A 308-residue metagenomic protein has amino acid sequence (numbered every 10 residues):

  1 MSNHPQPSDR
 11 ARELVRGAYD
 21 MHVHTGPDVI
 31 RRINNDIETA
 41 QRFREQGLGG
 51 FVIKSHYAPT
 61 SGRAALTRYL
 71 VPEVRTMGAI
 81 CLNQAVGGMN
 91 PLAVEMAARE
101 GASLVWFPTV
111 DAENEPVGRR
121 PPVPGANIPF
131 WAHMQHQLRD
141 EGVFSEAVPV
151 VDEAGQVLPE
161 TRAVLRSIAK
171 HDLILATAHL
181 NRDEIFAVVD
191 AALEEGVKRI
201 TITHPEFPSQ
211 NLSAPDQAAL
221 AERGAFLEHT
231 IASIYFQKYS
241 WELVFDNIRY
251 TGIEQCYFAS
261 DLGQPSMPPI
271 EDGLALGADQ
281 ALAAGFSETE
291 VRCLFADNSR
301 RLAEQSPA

Functional and structural regions predicted by a protein language model:
M1-V74: An N-terminally biased module of ancient metal coordination in phosphate/nucleic-acid-related enzymes
S2-G17, S61, V71-L92, L104-V117: Metal-cofactor-binding active-site regions of metalloenzymes
R12, A64-E73, E95-G101, R166-I168 (+3 more regions): Acidic (Asp/Glu)-rich catalytic clusters
H24-I30, K54-Y57, T76, L82-V86 (+4 more regions): Active-site core of metal-dependent hydrolases
V29-I33, S61-R63, F186-A191, N211-Q217 (+4 more regions): Histidine/acidic-residue-rich catalytic or RNA/ligand-binding cores of hydrolases and nuclease-related proteins
V74, G87-T203: Extended substrate/RNA-proximal surfaces in nucleic-acid metabolism proteins
I253-I270: Short acidic/histidine-rich active-site segments
L274-A308: Mid-to-C-terminal alpha-helical segments outside catalytic/metal-binding sites
